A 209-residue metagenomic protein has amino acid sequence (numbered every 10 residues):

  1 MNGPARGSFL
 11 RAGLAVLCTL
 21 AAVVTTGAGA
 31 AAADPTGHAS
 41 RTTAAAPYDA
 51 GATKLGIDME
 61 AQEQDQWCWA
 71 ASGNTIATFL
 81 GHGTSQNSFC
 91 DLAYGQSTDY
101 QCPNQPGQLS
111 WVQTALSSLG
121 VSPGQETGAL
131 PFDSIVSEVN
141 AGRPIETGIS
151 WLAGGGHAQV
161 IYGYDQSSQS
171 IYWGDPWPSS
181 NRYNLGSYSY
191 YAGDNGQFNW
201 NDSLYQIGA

Functional and structural regions predicted by a protein language model:
M1-P35: Secretory targeting and sorting signals
A22, G73-N74, A115: Primarily hydrophobic membrane-targeting regions of prokaryotic envelope proteins
A22-V23, M59, L80, P103 (+1 more regions): Short N-terminal micro-motifs specific to bacterial/archaeal maturation and metal-cluster initiation sites
T26, L80-G81, L119-G120: A broad structural signal for alpha-helix termini and local helix breaks/kinks
A28-G29, Q64, H157: Generic detector of short, well-ordered, non-transmembrane alpha-helical segments enriched in hydrophobic residues
A33-A50: Low-complexity, acidic Ser/Thr/Pro-rich repeat tracts that form intrinsically disordered stalk/linker regions of very
A46-S97: Active-site nucleophile-adjacent alpha helix/oxyanion-hole segment immediately C-terminal to the catalytic cysteine
D91-A209: Conserved active-site-adjacent core of cysteine acyl-enzyme catalytic domains
